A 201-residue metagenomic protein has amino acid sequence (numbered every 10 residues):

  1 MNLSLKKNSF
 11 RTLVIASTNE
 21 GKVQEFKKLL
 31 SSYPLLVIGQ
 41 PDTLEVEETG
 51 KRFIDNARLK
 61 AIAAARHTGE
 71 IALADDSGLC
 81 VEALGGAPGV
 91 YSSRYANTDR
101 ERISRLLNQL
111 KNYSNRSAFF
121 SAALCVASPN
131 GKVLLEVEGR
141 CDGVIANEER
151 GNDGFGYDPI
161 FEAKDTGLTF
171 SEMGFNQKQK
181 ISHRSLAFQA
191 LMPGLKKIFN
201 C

Functional and structural regions predicted by a protein language model:
N2-V14, G21-C201: Anionic-ligand binding patches
